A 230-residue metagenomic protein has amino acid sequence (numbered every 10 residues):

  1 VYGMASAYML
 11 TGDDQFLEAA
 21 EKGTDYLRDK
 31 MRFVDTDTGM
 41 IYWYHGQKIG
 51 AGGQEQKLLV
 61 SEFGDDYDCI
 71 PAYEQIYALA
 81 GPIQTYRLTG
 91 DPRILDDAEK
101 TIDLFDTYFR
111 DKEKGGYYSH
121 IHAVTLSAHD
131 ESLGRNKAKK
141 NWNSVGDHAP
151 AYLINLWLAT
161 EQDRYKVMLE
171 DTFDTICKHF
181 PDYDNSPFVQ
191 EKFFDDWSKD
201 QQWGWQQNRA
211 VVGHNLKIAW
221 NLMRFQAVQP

Functional and structural regions predicted by a protein language model:
V1-P230: Glycan-recognition and catalytic cores of secretory/periplasmic carbohydrate-active enzymes
